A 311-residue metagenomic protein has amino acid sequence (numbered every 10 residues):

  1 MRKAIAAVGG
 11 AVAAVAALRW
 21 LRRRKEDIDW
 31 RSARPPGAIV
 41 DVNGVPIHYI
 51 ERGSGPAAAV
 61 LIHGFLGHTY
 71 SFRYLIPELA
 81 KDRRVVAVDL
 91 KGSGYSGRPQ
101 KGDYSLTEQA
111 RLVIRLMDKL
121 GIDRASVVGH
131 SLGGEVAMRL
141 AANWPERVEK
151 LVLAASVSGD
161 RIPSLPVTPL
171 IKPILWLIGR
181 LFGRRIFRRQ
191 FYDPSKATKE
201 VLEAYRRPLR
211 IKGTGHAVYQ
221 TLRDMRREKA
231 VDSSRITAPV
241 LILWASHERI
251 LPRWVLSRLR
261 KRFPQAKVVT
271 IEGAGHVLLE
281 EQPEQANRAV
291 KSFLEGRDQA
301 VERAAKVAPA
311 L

Functional and structural regions predicted by a protein language model:
M1-L21: Hydrophobic alpha-helical topogenic segments used for membrane insertion/localization
V42-N43, I50-R52, V86-V128, R288: Active-site loop/oxyanion-hole signature of alpha/beta-hydrolase fold enzymes
V45, I50-Y95: Conserved HGGG/HGGXW glycine-rich cap/lid loop of the alpha/beta-hydrolase fold
R139-N143, E149-L177: Flexible "cap/lid" loop of the alpha/beta hydrolase fold
I162-P163, G179-R235: Conserved alpha/beta-hydrolase catalytic His-Asp/Glu region
I236, I242-W244: Short beta-strand/loop motif that positions the catalytic acidic residue of the alpha/beta-hydrolase fold
H247-L251: Acidic catalytic loop of the alpha/beta-hydrolase fold
A266-L311: Catalytic active-site module of serine/aspartate enzymes centered on a nucleophile-bearing elbow/loop
